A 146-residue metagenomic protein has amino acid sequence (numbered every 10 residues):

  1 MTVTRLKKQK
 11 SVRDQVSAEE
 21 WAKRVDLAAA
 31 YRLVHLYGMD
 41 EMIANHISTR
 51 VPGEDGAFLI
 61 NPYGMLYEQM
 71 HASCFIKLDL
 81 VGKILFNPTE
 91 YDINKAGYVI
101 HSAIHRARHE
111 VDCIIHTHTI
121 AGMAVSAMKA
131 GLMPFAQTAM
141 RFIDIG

Functional and structural regions predicted by a protein language model:
M1-G146: Glycine-rich flexible loops
